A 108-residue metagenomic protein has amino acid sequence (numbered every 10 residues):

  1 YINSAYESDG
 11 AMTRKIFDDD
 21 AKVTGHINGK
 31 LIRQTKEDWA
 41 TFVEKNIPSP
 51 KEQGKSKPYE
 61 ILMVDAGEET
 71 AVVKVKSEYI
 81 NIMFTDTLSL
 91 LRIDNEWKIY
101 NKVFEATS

Functional and structural regions predicted by a protein language model:
S8-T24: Short, well-ordered alpha-helical segments enriched in acidic and aromatic residues
F17, S77-Y79, V103: Short beta-strand segments enriched in hydrophobic/aromatic residues within well-folded beta-rich domains
K22, H26-I27, R33-I82: Surface-exposed, charged secondary-structure patches
G29-K30, N95: Detector for glycine-centered tight turns/loop "hinges" at secondary-structure junctions
V72, M83-S108: Short beta-strand edge/turn micro-motifs at domain boundaries
